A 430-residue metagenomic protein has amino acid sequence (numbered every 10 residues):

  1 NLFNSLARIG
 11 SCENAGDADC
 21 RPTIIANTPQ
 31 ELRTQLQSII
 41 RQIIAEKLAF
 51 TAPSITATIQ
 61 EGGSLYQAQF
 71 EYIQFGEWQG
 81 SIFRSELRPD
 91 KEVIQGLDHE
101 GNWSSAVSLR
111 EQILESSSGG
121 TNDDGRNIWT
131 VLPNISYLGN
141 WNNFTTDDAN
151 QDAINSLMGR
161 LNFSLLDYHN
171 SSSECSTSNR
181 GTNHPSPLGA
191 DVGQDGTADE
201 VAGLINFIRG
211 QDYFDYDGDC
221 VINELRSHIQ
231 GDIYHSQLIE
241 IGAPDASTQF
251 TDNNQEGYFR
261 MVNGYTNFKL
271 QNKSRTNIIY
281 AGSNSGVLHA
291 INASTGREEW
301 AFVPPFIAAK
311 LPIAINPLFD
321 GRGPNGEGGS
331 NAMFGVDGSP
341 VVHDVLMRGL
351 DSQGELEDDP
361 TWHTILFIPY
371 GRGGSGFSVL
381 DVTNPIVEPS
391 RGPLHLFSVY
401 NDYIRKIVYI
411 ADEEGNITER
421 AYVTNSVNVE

Functional and structural regions predicted by a protein language model:
N1-E430: A fold-level detector for beta-propeller and closely related beta-sheet-rich head/sensor domains
